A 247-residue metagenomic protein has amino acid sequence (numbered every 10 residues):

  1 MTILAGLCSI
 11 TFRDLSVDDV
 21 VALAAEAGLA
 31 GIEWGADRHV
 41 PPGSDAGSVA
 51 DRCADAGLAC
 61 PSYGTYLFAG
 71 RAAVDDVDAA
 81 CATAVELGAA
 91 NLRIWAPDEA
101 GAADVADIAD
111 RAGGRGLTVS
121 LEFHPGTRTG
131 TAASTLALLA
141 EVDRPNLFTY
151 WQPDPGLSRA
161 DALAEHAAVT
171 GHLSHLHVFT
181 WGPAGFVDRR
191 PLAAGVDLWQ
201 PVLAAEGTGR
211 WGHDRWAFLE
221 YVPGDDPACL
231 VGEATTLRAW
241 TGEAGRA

Functional and structural regions predicted by a protein language model:
M1-V85, A89-A90, R144, G242-A247: N-terminal pre-domain/capping segments
G6-I10, E33-G35, P61-Y66, L92-W95 (+4 more regions): A cross-family glycoside hydrolase active-site/sugar-binding cleft signature
I10-V17, G35-D45, L67-D75, A96-A103 (+5 more regions): Acidic-and-aromatic substrate-binding clefts and catalytic sites of carbohydrate-active enzymes
D18, A59, F68-T149, S158: Active-site acidic/histidine proton-transfer and metal-coordination neighborhood in alpha/beta enzyme cores
A25, G31, Y63, D110-V196: Acidic/histidine-rich catalytic cores of soluble enzymes
G195-R210: A short, acidic, amphipathic alpha-helical segment used as a generic capping/interface helix at domain edges
P227-A247: C-terminal helical cap(s) of enzyme catalytic domains, especially alpha/beta-barrels
